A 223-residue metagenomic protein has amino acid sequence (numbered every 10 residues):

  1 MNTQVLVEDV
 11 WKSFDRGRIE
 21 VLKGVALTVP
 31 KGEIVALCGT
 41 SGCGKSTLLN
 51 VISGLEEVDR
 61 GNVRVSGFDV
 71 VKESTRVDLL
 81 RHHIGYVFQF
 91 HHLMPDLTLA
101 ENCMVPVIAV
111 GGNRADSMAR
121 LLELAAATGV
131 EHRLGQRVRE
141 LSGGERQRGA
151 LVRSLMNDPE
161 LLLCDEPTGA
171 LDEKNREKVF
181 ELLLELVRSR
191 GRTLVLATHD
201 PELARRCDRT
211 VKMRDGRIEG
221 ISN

Functional and structural regions predicted by a protein language model:
C38-T40: The feature captures the beta-strand-to-loop junction immediately N-terminal to the Walker
S53: Helix-to-loop junction immediately C-terminal to a conserved catalytic motif
G61-V71: Conserved ABC transporter NBD signature motif
V70-G85: ABC ATPase NBD coupling module
Q136, N157, R190: Conserved signature/switch motifs of ABC ATPase nucleotide-binding domains
R137-L141, E145-Q147: Conserved ABC ATPase signature
L162-D165: Catalytic Walker B motif of ABC-type/P-loop ATPase nucleotide-binding domains
